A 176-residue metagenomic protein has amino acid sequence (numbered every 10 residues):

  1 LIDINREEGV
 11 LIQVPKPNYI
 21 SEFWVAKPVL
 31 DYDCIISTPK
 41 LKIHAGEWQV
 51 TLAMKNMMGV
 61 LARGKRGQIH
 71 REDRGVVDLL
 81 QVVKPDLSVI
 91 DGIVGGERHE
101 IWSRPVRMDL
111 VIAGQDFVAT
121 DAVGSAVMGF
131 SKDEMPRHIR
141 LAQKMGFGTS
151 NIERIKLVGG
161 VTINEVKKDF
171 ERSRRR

Functional and structural regions predicted by a protein language model:
L1-I12: A glycine-rich helix N-cap at a beta->alpha junction
K16-E22: Short acidic (Asp/Glu) patches
P17, V29, T38, K42-T51 (+1 more regions): Acidic/aromatic/glycine-rich contiguous surface patches that form carbohydrate-binding/processing clefts and analogous
V25-K27: Short amphipathic alpha-helix with an adjacent loop that forms part of the alpha/beta core around
